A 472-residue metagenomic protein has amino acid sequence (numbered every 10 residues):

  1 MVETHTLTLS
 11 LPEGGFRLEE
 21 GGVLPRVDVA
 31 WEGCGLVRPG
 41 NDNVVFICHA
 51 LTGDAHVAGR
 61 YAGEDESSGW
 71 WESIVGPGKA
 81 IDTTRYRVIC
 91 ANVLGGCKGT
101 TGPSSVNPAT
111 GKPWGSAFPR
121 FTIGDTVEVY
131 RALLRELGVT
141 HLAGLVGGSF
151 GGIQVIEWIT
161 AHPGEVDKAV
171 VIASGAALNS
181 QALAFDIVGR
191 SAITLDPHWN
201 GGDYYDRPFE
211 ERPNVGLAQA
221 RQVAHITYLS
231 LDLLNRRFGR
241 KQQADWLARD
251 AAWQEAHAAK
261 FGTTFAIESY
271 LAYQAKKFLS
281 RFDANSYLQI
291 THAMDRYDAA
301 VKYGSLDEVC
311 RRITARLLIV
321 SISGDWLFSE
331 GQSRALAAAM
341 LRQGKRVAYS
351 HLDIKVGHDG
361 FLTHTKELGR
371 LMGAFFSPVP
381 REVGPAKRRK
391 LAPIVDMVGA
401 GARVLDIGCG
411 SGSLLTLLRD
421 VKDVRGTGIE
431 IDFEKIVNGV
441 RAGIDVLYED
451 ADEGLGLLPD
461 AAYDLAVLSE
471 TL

Functional and structural regions predicted by a protein language model:
E32, L36, G40-N107: N-terminal cap/lid subdomain of alpha/beta-hydrolase-fold enzymes
G124-L142: Conserved acidic catalytic loop of the alpha/beta-hydrolase fold
E165, V171-K277: Alpha/beta-hydrolase-fold enzymes
I319-S321: Short beta-strand/loop motif that positions the catalytic acidic residue of the alpha/beta-hydrolase fold
S350-R381: Catalytic active-site module of serine/aspartate enzymes centered on a nucleophile-bearing elbow/loop
A386-G401: Conserved alpha-helix/loop element of class I SAM-dependent methyltransferases that forms part of the SAM/SAH-binding
S413, L417-G454: Class I SAM-dependent methyltransferase SAM/SAH-binding core
G456-L465: A short acidic, Gly/Pro-enriched loop at the edge of an enzyme's catalytic core that lines a small-molecule cofactor
